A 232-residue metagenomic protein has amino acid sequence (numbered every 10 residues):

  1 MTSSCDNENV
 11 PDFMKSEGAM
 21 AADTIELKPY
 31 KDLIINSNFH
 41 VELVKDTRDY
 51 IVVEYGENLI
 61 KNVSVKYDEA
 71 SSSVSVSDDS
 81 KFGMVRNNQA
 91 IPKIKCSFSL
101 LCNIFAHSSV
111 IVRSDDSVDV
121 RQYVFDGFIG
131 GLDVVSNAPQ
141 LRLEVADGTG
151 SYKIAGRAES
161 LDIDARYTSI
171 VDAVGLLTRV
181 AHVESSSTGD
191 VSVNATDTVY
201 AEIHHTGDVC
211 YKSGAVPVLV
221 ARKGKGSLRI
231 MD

Functional and structural regions predicted by a protein language model:
S3-I60, S75, D79-S97, V112-S114 (+1 more regions): Short acidic/polar N-terminal linker immediately downstream of export determinants
K31-L43, I94-C96, L100-D232: Extended, compositionally simple hydrophobic/Ser/Thr-rich segments that build repetitive fibrous architectures
E69-A70: Short acidic-glycine loop/turn motifs at beta-strand connectors
